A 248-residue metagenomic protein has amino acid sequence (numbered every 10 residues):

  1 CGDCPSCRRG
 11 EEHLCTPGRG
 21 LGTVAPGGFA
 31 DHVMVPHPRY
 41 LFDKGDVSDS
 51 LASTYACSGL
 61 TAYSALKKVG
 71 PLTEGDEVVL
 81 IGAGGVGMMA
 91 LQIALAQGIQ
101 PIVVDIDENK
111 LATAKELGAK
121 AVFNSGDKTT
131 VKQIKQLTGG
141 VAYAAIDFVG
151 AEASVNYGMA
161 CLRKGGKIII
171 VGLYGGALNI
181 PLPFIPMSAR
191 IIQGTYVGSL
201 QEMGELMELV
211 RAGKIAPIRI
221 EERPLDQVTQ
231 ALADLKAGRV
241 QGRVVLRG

Functional and structural regions predicted by a protein language model:
C1, F29-A30, L41, G59-A62 (+5 more regions): A general structural signal for well-ordered alpha-helical segments in protein cores
C1-I81: NAD(P)H dinucleotide-binding glycine-rich loop of Rossmann-like/cofactor-binding domains, especially the beta1-alpha1
L41, V79, I102, K167-I169 (+2 more regions): Structural detector of well-ordered beta-strand residues that form the stable sheet scaffold of enzyme domains
D46-K128, K132-Q133, I146: Mid-domain Rossmann-like dinucleotide-binding core that forms the NAD(H)/NADP(H) cofactor-binding site
G70-E74, I106, A112-I191: Glycine-rich cofactor phosphate-binding loops and adjacent beta1-alpha1 units of small-molecule cofactor enzyme domains
E108, N156-A160, L200-G248: C-terminal hydrophobic helical "lid"/dimerization subdomain of Rossmann-like NAD(P)H-dependent oxidoreductases
K167-I169, N179-R219: Rossmann-fold dehydrogenase core element
